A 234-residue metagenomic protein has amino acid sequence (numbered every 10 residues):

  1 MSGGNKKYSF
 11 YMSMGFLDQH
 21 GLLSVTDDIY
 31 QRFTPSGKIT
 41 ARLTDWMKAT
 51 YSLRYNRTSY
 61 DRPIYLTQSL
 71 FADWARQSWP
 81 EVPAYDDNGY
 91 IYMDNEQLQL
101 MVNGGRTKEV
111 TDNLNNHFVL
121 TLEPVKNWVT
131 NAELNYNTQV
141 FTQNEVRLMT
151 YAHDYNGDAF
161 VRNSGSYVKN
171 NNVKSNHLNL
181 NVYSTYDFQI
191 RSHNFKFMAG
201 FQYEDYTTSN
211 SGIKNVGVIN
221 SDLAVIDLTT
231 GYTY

Functional and structural regions predicted by a protein language model:
M1-G3: Outer-membrane beta-barrel initiation region
L17, G21-Y30, T34-N115, N131-E133 (+1 more regions): Surface-exposed loop/interface segments of Gram-negative outer-membrane beta-barrel transport/assembly proteins
L43, P124-K126: Short loop/turn positions at the edges of beta-strands in beta-sheet-rich folds
T121: Phosphate-interacting basic helix/loop segments used at nucleotide- and nucleic-acid interfaces
